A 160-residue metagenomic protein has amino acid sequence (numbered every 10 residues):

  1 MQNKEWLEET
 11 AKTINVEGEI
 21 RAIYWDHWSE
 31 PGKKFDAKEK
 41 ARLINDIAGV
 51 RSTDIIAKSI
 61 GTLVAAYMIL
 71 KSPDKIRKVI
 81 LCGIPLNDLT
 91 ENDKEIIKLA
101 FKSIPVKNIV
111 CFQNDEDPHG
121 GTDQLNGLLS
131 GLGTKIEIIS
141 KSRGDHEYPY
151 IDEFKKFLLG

Functional and structural regions predicted by a protein language model:
M1-R51: Active-site catalytic motif of lipid deacylating hydrolases and related acyltransferases
W25-W28, I80-L89, N114: Active-site nucleophile loop of the alpha/beta-hydrolase fold
D54, R77-I80: Residue in the alpha/beta-hydrolase core beta-strand immediately N-terminal to the catalytic nucleophile
I56-A66: Gly/Ala-rich beta-loop-alpha elbow adjacent to hydrolase catalytic centers
Y67-K78: Conserved hydrolase catalytic core segment
P105-V106, V110-Q113: Short beta-strand/loop motif that positions the catalytic acidic residue of the alpha/beta-hydrolase fold
P118-Q124: Conserved alpha/beta-hydrolase "acid-adjacent" motif
T134-G160: C-terminal catalytic histidine-bearing segment of alpha/beta-hydrolase fold enzymes
